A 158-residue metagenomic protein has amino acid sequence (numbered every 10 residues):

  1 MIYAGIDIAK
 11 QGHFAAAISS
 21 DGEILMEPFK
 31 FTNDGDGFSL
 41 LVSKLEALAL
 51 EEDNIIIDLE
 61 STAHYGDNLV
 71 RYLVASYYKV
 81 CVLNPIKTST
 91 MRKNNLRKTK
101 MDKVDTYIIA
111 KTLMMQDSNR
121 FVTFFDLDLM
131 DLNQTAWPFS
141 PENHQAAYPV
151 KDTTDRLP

Functional and structural regions predicted by a protein language model:
M1-P158: Phosphate- and other anionic-substrate recognition elements at nucleic-acid/protein interfaces
